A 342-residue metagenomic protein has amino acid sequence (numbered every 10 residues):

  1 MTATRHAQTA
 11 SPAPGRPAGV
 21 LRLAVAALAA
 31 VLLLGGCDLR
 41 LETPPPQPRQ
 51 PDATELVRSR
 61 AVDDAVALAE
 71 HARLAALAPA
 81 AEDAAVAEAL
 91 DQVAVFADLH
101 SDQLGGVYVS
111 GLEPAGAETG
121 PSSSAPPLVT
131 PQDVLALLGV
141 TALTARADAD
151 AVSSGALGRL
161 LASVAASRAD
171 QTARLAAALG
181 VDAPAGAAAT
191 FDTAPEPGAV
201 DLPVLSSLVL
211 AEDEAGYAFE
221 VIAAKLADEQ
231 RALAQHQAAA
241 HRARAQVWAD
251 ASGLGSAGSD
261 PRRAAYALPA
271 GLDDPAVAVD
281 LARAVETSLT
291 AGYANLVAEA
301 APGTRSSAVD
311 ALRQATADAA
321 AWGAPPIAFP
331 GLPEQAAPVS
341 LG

Functional and structural regions predicted by a protein language model:
M1-A29, L157, T304-R305: N-terminal export and membrane-targeting signals
T2-T4, D38-G342: All-alpha RGS (Regulator of G-protein Signaling) helical domain and cognate RGS-like helical scaffolds
L32-G36: C-terminal motif of bacterial Sec signal peptides marking the signal peptidase cleavage site
